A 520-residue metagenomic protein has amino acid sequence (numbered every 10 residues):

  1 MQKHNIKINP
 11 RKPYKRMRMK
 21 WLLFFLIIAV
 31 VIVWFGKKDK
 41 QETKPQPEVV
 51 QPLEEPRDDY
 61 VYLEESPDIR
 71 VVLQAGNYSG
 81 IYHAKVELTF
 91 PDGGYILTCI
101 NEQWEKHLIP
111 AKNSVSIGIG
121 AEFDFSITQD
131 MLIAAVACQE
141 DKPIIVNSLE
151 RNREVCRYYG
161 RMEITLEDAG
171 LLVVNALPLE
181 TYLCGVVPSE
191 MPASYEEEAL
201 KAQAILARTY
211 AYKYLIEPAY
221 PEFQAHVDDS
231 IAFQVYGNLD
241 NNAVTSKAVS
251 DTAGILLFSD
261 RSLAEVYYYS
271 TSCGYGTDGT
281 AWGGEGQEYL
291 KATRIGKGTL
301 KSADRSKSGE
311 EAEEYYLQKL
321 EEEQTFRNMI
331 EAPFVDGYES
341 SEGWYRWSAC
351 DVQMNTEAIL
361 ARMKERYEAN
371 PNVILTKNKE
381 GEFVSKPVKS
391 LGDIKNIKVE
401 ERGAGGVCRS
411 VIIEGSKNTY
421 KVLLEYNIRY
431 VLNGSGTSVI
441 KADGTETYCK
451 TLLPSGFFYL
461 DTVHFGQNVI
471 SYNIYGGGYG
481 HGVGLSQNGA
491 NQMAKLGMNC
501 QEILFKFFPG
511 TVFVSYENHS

Functional and structural regions predicted by a protein language model:
Q2-S520: Conserved, single-site charged/polar hotspot
